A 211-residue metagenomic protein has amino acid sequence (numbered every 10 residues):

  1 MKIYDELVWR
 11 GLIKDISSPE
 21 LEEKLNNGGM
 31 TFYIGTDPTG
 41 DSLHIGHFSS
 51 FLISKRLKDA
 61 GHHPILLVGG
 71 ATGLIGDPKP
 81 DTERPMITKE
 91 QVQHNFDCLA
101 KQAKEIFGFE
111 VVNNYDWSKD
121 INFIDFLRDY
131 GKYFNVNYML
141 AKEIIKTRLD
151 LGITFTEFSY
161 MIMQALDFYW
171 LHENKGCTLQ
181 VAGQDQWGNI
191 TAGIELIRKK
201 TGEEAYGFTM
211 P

Functional and structural regions predicted by a protein language model:
M1-P38, E204: Non-catalytic terminal extensions that flank enzyme cores
R10, N27-G28, A60, A165 (+1 more regions): Structured helix-beta-strand junction loops
I13, I45-G46, Q91: Residues that cap or flank secondary-structure elements
L21-P78, Q180-G193: N-terminal catalytic cores of NTP/NDP-binding nucleotidyl/phosphoryl-transfer enzymes
S50-I53, N95, L99: A general structural detector for well-ordered alpha-helical segments in enzyme core domains, enriched
I65, F96-G108, N113-P211: Alpha-helical recognition segments enriched in aromatics with Gly/Pro capping that present substrate-recognition
I75-P80, N122-D125: Short, conserved acidic/polar surface loops in the N-terminal third of protein domains
P78-Q93: A charged helix-plus-loop insertion that forms the helical arch/lid used to bind and gate nucleic-acid substrates
